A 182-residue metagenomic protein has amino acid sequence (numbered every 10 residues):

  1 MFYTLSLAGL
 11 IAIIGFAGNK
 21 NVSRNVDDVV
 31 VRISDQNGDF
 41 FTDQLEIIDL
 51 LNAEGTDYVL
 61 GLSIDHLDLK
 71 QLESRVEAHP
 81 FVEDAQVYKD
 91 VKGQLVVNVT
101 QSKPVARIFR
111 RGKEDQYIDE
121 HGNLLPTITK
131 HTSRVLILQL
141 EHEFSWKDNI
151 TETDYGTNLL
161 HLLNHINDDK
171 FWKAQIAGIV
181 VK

Functional and structural regions predicted by a protein language model:
M1-I33, E54-S63, L67-A78, E83-K182: Charged, solvent-exposed interaction patches on well-folded alpha/beta domains that mediate macromolecular contacts
I33-D39: Structural beta->alpha junctions
F40-T42, D148: Short, conserved charged micro-motifs
T42-A53: An acidic helix/loop motif centered on a single conserved Asp/Glu that marks catalytic or ligand-interacting sites
